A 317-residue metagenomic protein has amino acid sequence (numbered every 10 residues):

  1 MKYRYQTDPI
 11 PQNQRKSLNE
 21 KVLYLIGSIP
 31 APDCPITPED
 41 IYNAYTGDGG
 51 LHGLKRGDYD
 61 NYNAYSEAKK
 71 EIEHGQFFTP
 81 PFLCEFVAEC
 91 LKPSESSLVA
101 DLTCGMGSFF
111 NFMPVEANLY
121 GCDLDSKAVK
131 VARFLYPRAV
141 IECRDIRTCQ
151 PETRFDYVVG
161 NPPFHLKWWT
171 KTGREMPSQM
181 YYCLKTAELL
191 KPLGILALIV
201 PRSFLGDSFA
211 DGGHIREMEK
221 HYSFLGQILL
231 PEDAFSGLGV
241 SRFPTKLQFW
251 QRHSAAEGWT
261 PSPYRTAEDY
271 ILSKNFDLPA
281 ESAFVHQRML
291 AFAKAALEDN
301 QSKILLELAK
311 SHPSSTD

Functional and structural regions predicted by a protein language model:
K2-L135: Class I S-adenosyl-L-methionine
F77-F82, G173-M180: Conserved phosphate-coordination/catalytic loops
C84-P93, L98-V115, G121, D125 (+4 more regions): Conserved proline-anchored active-site loop of SAM-dependent methyltransferases that bridges a beta-strand
N118, A139-V140, S223-G226: Conserved beta-strand segments of alpha/beta enzyme cores
S126, E175-S236, F243, L247-F249: Conserved Class I SAM-dependent methyltransferase catalytic core
R133-C149: S-adenosyl-L-methionine
H165-W168, G206-S208, G237-G239, E257-G258: Switch/connector loops and helix/strand junctions flanking conserved nucleotide-binding motifs in nucleotide-processing
S236-P313: Flexible, glycine-/basic-rich loop-and-beta segments that form/coincide with the SAM-dependent methyltransferase
